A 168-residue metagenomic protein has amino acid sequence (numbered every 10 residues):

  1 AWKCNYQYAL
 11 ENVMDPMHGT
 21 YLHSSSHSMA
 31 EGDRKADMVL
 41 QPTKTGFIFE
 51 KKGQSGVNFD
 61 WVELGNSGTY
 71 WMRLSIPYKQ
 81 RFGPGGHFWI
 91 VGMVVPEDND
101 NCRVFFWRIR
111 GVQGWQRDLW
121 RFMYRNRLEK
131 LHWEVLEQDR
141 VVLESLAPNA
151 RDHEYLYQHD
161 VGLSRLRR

Functional and structural regions predicted by a protein language model:
A1-R168: C-terminal catalytic domain of Rieske-type non-heme iron oxygenases
